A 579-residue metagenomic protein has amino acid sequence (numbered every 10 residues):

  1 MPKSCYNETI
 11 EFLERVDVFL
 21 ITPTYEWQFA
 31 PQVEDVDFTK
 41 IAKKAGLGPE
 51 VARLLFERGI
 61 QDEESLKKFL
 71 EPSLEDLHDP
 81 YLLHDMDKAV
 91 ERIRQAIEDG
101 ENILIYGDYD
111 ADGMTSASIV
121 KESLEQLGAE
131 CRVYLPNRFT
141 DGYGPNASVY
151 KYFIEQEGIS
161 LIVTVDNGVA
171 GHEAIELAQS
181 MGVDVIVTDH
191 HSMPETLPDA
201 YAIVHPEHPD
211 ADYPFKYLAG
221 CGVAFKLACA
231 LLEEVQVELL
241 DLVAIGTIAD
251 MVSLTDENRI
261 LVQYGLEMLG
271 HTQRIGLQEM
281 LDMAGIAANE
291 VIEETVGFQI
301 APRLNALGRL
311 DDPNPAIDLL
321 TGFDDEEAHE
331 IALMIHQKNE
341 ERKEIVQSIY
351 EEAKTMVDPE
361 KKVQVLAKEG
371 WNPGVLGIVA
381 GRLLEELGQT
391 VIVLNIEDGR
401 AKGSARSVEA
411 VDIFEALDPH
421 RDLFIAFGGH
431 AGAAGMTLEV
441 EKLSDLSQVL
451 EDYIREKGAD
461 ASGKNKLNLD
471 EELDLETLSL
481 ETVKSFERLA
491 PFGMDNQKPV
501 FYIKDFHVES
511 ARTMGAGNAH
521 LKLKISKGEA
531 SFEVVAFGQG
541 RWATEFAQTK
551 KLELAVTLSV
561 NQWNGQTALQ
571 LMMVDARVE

Functional and structural regions predicted by a protein language model:
I21, A30-D35, K40-L161, M181 (+5 more regions): Hydrophobic helix-and-loop "lid/oligomerization" segment in the mid-to-C-terminal part of catalytic domains
I21-T22, E98-D99, E327-I331, Q337-L366 (+1 more regions): Mid-to-C-terminal polyanion-binding domains and interfaces
K151-C221, F225-A230, T255: Active-site cavity-forming subdomains of large catalytic enzyme subunits
